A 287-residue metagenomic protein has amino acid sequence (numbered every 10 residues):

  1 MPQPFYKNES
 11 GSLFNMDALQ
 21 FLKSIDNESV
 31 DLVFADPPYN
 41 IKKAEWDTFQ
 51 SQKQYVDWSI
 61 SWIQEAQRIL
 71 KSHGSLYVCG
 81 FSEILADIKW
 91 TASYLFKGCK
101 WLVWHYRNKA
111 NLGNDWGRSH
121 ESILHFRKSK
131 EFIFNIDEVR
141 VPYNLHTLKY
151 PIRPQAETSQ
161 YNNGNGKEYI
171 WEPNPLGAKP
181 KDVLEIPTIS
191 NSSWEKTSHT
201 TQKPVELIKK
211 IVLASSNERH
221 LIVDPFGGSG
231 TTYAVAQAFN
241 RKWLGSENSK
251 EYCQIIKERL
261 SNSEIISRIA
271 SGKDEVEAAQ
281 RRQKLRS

Functional and structural regions predicted by a protein language model:
M1-I255: Core catalytic lobe of class I
E251-S287: PRPP-dependent phosphoribosyltransferase catalytic core
